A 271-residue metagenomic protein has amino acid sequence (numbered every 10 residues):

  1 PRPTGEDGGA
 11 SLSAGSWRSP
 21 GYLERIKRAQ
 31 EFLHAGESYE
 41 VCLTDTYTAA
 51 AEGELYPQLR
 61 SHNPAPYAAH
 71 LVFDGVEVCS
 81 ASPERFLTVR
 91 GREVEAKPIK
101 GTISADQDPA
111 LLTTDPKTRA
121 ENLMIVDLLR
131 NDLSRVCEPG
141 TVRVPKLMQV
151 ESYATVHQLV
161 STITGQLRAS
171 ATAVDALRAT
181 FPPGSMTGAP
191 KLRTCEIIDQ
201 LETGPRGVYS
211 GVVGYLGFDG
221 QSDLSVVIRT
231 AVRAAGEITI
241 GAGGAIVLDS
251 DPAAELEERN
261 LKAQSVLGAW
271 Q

Functional and structural regions predicted by a protein language model:
P1-Q271: Extended alpha-helical targeting/anchoring segments, especially N-terminal organellar/secretory targeting helices
